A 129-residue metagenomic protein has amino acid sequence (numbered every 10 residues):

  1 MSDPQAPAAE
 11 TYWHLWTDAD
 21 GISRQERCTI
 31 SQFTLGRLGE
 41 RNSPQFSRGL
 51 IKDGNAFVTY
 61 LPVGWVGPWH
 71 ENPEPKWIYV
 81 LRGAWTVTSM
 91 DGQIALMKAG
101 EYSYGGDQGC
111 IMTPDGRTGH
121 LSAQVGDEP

Functional and structural regions predicted by a protein language model:
S2-T17: Short acidic, Pro/Gly- and aromatic-enriched capping/linker segments at domain boundaries
A6, S31-F33, I94-A95: A short acidic/small-residue loop/turn micro-motif
T17-W69, E128-P129: A short glycine-rich, His/Asp/Glu-containing loop-to-beta-strand
Y60, D91-G109: Short acidic-glycine-tyrosine-enriched beta hairpin
L61-G64, R82-G83, S89, D115-G119: Short acidic (Asp/Glu) patches
H70-N72, H120: Histidine-centered active-site/metal-ligand motif
E71, W77-A99: A short beta-strand-loop-beta hairpin characteristic of the jelly-roll/cupin
Y104-Q108, R117-P129: A short hydrophobic beta-strand segment most commonly corresponding to one strand of the jelly-roll/cupin
